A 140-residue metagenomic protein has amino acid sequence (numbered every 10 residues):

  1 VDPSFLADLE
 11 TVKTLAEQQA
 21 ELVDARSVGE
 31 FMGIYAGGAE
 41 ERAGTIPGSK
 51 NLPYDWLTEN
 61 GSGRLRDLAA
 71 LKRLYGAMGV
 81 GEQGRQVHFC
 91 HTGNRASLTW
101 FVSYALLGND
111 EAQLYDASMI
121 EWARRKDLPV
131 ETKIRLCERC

Functional and structural regions predicted by a protein language model:
V1-E21, A25-C140: Rhodanese-like catalytic fold shared by cysteine-dependent sulfurtransferases and DSP/PTP-type phosphatases
